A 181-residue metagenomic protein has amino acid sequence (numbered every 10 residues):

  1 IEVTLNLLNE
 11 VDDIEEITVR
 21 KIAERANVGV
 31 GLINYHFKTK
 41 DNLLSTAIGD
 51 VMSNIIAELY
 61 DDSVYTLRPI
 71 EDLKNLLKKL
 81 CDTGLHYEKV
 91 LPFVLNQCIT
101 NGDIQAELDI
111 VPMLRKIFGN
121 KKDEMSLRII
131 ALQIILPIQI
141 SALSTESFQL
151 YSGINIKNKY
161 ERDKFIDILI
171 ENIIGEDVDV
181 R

Functional and structural regions predicted by a protein language model:
E2-N6, K21, R25, N42-D62 (+2 more regions): Alpha-helical structural segments
V3-E10, N54, E58, D62 (+4 more regions): Solvent-exposed, amphipathic alpha-helical segments
L7, N54, E58, T83 (+2 more regions): Short alpha-helical functional segments enriched in proximate histidine and acidic residues
E10-N42, T46: Helix-turn-helix
T46, Y60-V90, E124, I130-A131: Hydrophobic alpha-helical connector segments
I56-A57, D61, L95-I129, Y160-I168: Amphipathic alpha-helical packing segments from all-alpha helical-bundle domains
K78-E107, T145-L150: Amphipathic alpha-helical segments used for helix-helix packing
V111-K121, P137, L143-R181: C-terminal peripheral helix-coil segments that are non-catalytic and often amphipathic
